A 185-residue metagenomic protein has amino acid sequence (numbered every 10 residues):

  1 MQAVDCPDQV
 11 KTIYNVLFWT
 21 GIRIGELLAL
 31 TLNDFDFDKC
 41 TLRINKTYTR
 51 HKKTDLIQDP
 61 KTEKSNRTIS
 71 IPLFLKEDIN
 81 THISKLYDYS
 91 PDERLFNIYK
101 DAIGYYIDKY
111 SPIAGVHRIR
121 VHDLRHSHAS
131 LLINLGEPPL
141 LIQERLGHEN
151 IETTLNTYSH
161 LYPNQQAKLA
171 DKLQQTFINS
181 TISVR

Functional and structural regions predicted by a protein language model:
M1-I24, L28-L30, D38, Y89 (+1 more regions): Basic, Lys/Arg- and aromatic-enriched nucleic-acid-binding interface segment
A3-P7, L56-N66, E93-Y99, G115-D123 (+1 more regions): Short, contiguous acidic/charged loop-to-helix segments that flank catalytic cores in large enzymes
N15, W19-E26, K109-A114, D123-E149 (+1 more regions): C-terminal catalytic core of tyrosine-transesterase DNA break-rejoin enzymes
A29, F37, N156, H160: Phosphate-coordinating loops and pocket residues in cytosolic domains that bind phosphorylated ligands
K39, K52, Q58-N66, S70-L75 (+1 more regions): C-terminal secondary-structure termini that scaffold catalytic or DNA-interacting sites
K39, T47, P72-H117: Active-site/catalytic core of tyrosine-dependent DNA strand-transfer enzymes
Y48, K76, L146-D171: Catalytic-site neighborhood detector that most strongly recognizes the C-terminal catalytic loop/helix of tyrosine
N97, I103, V121, Q143-H148 (+1 more regions): Recognition helices and adjacent regulatory flanks at domain boundaries
